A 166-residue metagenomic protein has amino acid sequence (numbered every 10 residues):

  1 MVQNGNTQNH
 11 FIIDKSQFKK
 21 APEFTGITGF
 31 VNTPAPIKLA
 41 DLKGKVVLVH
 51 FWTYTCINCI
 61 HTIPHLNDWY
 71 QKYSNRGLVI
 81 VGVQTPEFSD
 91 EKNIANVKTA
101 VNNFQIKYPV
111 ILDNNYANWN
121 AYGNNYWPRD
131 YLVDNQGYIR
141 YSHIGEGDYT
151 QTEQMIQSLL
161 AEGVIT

Functional and structural regions predicted by a protein language model:
M1-F11, V101, N115, W119: Hydrophobic alpha-helical segments characteristic of multipass inner/organellar membrane proteins
V2-A40: N-terminal "domain-start" segment that seeds a small globular fold
P22, I57-N58, P64, D68 (+3 more regions): Proline-centered helix-kink/hinge sites
I27-T33, W52, W69, Q84 (+3 more regions): Tryptophan-centric aromatic hotspots in well-structured domains and transmembrane helices
I37-I60, L66, I80-V81: Short active-site neighborhood of thiol/selenol oxidoreductases, capturing the structured segment around
K45, A100-Y108, L112-Q157: Thiol/disulfide oxidoreductase modules built on the thioredoxin-like
I60-F104, L112-A121: Structural microenvironment flanking redox-active thiols in thiol-disulfide oxidoreductases
Q157-T166: Short, solvent-exposed cationic patches
